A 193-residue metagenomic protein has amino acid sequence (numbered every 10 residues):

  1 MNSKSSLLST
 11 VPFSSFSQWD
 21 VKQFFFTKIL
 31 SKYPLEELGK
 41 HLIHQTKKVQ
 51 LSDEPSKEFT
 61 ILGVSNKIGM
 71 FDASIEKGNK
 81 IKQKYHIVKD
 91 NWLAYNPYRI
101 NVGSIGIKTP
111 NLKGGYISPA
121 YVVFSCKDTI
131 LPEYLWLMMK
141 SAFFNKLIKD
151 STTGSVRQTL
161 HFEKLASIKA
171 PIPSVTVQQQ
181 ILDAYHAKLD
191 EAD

Functional and structural regions predicted by a protein language model:
M1-V49, S167, P171-D193: Non-catalytic DNA-recognition/assembly elements of restriction-modification systems
L8-P12, I107-K108, S151-G154: Short amphipathic beta-strand starts and helix->beta connectors
Y33-E36, I130, L160: A broad, structural micro-motif
P34-L51, K57-D90: Sequence-specific dsDNA recognition surfaces
K77-Q83, N111, S155, S167: A structural connector/turn signal
H86, D90-K140, F144: A short beta-sheet element
G115-A120, T153-Q179: A short glycine-rich beta-alpha junction/loop motif
